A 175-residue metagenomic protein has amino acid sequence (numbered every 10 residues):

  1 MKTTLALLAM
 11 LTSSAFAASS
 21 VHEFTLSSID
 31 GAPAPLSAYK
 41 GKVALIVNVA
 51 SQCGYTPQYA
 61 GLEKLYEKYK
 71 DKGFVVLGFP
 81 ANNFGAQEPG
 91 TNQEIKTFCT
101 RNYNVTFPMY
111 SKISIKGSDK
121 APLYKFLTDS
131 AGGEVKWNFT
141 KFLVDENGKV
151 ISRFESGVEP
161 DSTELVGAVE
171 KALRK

Functional and structural regions predicted by a protein language model:
T3-S13: Sec-dependent N-terminal signal peptides
F16-S37, P122: N-terminal "domain-start" segment that seeds a small globular fold
S28, N48-Q52: Amphipathic alpha-helical repeat scaffolds
G41-A44, K70-V75, Y103-P108, N138 (+1 more regions): Loop/turn elements at helix/coil->beta-strand transitions in domains of secreted/extracellular proteins
Y55-K120: Structural microenvironment flanking redox-active thiols in thiol-disulfide oxidoreductases
P122-K175: Thiol-/selenol-based redox modules, centered on thioredoxin-like and closely related oxidoreductase domains
